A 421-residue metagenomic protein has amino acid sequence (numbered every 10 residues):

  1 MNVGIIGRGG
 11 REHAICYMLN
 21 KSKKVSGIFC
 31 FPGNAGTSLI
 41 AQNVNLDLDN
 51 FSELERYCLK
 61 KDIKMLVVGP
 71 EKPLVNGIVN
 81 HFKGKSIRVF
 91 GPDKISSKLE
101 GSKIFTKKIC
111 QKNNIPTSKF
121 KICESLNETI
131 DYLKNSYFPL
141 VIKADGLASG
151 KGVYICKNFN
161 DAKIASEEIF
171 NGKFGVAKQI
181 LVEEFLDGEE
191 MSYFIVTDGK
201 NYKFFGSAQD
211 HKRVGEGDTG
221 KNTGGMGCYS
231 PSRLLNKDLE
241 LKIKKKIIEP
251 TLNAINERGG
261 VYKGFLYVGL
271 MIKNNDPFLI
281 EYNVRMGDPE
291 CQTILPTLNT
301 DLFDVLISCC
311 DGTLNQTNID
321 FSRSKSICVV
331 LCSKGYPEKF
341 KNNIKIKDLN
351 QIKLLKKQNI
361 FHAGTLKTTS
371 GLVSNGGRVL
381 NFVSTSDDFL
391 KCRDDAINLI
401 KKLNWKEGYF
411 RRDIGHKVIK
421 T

Functional and structural regions predicted by a protein language model:
M1-K94: ATP-binding N-terminal substructure of ATP-dependent carboxylate-amine bond-forming enzymes
S38-A41, K98-I104, G215-E216: Short, charged, surface-exposed secondary-structure boundary motifs
N43-D49, K121-S125, C156: Short acidic-hydrophobic, aromatic-tinged amphipathic segments that line or gate anion-handling sites
F90-K151: A conserved helix-loop-beta module that forms one wall/lid of the active-site cleft in ATP-utilizing catalytic domains
V153-C291: Internal nucleotide-binding/catalytic subdomain
K244-L266, N283-L355, L366: Active-site "cap" helix and flanking loop/linker of ATP-utilizing ligase/carboxylase catalytic domains
T365-T369, V373-T421: Generic C-terminus detector
